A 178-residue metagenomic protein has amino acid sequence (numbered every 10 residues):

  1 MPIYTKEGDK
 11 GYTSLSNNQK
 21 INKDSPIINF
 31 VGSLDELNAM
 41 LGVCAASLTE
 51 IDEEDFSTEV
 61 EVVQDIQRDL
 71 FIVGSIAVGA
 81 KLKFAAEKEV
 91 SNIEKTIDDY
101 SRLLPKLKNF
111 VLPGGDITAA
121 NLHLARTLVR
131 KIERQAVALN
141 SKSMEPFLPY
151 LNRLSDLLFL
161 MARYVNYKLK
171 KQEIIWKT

Functional and structural regions predicted by a protein language model:
M1-T178: Phosphate/pyrophosphate-binding loop motifs in nucleotide- or prenyl diphosphate-using proteins
